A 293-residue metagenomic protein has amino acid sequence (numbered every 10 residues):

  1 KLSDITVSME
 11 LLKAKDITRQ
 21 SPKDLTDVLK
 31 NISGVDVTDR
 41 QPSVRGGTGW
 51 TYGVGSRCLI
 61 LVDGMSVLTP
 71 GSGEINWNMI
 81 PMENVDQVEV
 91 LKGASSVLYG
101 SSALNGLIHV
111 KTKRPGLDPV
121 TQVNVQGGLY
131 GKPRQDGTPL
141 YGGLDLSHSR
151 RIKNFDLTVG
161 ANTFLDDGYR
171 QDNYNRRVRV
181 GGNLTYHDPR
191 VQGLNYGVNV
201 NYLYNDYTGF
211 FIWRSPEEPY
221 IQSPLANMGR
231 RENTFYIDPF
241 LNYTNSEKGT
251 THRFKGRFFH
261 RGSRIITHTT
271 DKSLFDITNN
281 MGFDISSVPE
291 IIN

Functional and structural regions predicted by a protein language model:
K1-T18, C58: N-terminal periplasmic "start-of-domain" segments of outer-membrane beta-barrel proteins
M9, T26-M65, T69: Extracytoplasmic beta-strand/coil segments of soluble accessory domains associated with Gram-negative outer-membrane
Q20, D24, I75, A103-N105 (+4 more regions): Transmembrane beta-barrel architecture of outer-membrane proteins
L25-V28, S43-R45, C58-D63, I75-P81 (+3 more regions): N-terminal periplasmic accessory domains that precede and gate Gram-negative outer-membrane beta-barrel machines
M65-A94, G182: Short acidic/polar hinge/loop motifs at secondary-structure boundaries that mediate gating or recognition
T112, S149-I152, Y186-D188, Y243-N245 (+1 more regions): Residue-level signature of outer-membrane beta-barrel architecture
P119-V123, F155-V159, L194-V198, T250-G256 (+1 more regions): Transmembrane beta-strands of outer-membrane beta-barrel proteins
D166-G181, T185-H252, F258-N280: Flexible loop and strand-edge segments within Gram-negative outer membrane beta-barrel domains
